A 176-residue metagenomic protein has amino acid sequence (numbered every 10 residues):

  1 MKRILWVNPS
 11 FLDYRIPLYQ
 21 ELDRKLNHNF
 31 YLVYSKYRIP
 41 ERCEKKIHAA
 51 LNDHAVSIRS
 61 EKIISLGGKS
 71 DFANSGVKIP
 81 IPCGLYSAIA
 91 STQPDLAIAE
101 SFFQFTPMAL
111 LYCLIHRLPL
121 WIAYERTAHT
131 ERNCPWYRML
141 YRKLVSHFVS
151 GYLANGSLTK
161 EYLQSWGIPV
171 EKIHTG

Functional and structural regions predicted by a protein language model:
M1-I63, T92: N-terminal subdomain of nucleotide-sugar transferases
V7, V33-S35, A123, N155 (+1 more regions): Generic beta-sheet signal
P9-F11, S35, S101-F102, Y124-A128: Histidine-centered beta-alpha loop that forms part of the nucleotide-sugar donor binding/catalytic region in diverse
D13-I16, P80-P82, P94-L118: An aromatic- and histidine-rich active-site surface loop
Q20, L111, I115, P135-Y152: Membrane-proximal helix-turn-helix segments that form the acceptor-binding/catalytic region of lipid-linked
A55-C83: A short, charged, and often flexible helix/loop element on the N-terminal side of the glycosyltransferase catalytic
E100, L118-W136, F148-G151, N155: A short, histidine- and acid-enriched strand-loop-helix "catalytic/donor-clamping" loop that lines the nucleotide-sugar
R142-G176: Donor nucleotide-sugar binding/catalytic pocket of nucleotide-sugar-dependent glycosyltransferases
